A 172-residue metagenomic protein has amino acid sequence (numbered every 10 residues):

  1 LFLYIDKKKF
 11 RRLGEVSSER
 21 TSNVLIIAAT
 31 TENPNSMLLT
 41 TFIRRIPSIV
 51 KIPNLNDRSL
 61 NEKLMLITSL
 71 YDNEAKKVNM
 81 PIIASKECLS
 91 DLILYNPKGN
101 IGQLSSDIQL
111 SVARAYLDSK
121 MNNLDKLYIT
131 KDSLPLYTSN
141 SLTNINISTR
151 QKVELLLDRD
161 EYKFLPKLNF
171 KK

Functional and structural regions predicted by a protein language model:
L1, I26, I46, L92 (+1 more regions): Conserved RecA-like P-loop NTPase ATPase core
L3, N23-T31: Structural recognition of the conserved hydrophobic beta-strand(s) that form the central parallel beta-sheet of P-loop
D6-S22, N35-T40: Conserved Walker
S22-L25, N35-E74: Conserved AAA+ ATPase core "coupling" helix
M80-P97, N123-K126: Short conserved motifs of the RecA-like P-loop NTPase core
S90-I93, G102-L117: C-terminal helical "lid" of AAA+/P-loop NTPase domains
S119-P135: Flexible, glycine/charge-rich interdomain/linker segments that couple and regulate nucleotide signaling catalytic cores
D132-K172: C-terminal engagement/docking regions of AAA+ P-loop ATPases
